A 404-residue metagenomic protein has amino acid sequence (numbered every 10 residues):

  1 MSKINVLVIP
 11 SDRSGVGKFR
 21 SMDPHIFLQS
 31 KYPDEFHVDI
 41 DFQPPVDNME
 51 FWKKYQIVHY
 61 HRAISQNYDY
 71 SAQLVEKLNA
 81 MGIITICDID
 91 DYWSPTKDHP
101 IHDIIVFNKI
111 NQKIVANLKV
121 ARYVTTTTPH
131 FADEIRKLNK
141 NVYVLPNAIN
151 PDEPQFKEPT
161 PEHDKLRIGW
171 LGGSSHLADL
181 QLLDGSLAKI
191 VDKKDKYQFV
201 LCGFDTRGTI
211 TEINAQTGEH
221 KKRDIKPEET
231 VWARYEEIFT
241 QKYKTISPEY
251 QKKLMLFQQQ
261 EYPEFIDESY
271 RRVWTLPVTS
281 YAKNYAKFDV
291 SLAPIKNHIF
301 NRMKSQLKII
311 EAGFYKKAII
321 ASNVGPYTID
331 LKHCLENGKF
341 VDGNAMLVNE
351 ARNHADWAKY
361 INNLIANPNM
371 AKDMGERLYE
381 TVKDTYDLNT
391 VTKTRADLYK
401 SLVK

Functional and structural regions predicted by a protein language model:
M1-S65, E212: N-terminal pre-catalytic "stem/leader" segment of glycosyltransferase-like enzymes
N5-L7, P159-V191, V200: Conserved donor-binding/catalytic core segment of Leloir-type glycosyltransferases
E76-A80, I104-Y123, I238-F239: Membrane-proximal helix-turn-helix segments that form the acceptor-binding/catalytic region of lipid-linked
K119-Q155: Donor nucleotide-sugar binding/catalytic pocket of nucleotide-sugar-dependent glycosyltransferases
A178, W274-N284, D289-G313, I320-H333: Nucleotide-sugar-dependent
G203-K287: Nucleotide-activated donor-binding/catalytic signature segment of Leloir-type glycosyltransferases, i.e., the conserved
T328-N362: Change "using UDP/GDP/dTDP sugars" to "using nucleotide sugars
N363, M370-T385, T394-D397: A short, well-ordered alpha-helix in the C-terminal region of glycosyltransferases
